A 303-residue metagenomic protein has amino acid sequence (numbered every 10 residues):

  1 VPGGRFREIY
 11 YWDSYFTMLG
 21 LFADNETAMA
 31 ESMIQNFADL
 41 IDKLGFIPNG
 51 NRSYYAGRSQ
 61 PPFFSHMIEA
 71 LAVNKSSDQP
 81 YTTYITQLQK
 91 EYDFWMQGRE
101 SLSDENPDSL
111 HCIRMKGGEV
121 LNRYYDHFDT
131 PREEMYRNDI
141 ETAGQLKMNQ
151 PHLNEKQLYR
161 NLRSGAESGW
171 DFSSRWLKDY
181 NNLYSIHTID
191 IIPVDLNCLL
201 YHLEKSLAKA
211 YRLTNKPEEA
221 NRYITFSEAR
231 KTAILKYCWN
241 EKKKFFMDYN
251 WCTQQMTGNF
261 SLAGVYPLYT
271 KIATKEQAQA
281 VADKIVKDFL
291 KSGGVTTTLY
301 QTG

Functional and structural regions predicted by a protein language model:
V1-E8, S32-A38, L44-I47, N51 (+2 more regions): Extended glycan-interaction surfaces of carbohydrate-active proteins
R7-E8, S14-T27, F63-D78, L146-N149 (+2 more regions): Well-ordered alpha-helical scaffold segments within catalytic/enzyme domains
E8-F16, Y55-F63, T83-K90, I191-L203 (+1 more regions): Aromatic- and histidine-enriched alpha-helix N-cap/loop-to-helix transition segments that scaffold the rims
Y15, L19, A30-S32, N36-L40 (+1 more regions): Well-ordered mid-protein domain cores that form the structural environment of catalytic cofactors
E26-F37, D78-Q97, L203, N215-I234 (+1 more regions): Extended, well-ordered alpha-helical scaffold segments
I41-Y84: Aromatic/His-enriched, Gly/Pro-containing loop or helix-boundary segments that lie immediately adjacent to catalytic
H66-R123: Acidic/aromatic-lined carbohydrate-recognition and catalytic surfaces of CAZymes acting on diverse glycans
